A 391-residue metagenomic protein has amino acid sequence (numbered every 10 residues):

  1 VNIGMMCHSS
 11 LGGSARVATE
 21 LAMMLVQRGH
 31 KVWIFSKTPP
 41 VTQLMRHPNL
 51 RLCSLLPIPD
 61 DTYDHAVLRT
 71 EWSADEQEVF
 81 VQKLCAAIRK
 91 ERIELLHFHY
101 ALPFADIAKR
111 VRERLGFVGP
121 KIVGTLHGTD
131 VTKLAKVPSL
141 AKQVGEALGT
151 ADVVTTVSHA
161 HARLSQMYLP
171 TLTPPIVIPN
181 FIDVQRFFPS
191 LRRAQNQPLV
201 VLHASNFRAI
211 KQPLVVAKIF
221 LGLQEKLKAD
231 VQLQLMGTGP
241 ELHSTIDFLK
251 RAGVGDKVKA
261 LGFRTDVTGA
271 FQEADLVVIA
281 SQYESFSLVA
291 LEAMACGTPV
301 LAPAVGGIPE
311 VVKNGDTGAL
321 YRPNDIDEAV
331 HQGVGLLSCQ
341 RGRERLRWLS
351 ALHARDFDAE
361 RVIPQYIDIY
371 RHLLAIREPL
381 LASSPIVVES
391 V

Functional and structural regions predicted by a protein language model:
M5-G12, M23-E76: N-terminal strand-loop element at the rim of the active site of nucleotide-sugar-dependent glycosyltransferases
T155, R193-F220, Q234: Conserved donor-binding/catalytic core segment of Leloir-type glycosyltransferases
A160, F181: Carbohydrate-associated surface elements
I246-G262: Nucleotide-activated donor-binding/catalytic signature segment of Leloir-type glycosyltransferases, i.e., the conserved
F263, Q282: Aromatic "clamp/platform" in nucleotide-sugar-dependent glycosyltransferases that forms part of the donor/acceptor
P299-A302, V312: Short hydrophobic beta-strand element within catalytic cores of glycosyltransferases and related nucleotide-activated
N314-G315, A319-I326, G335-Q340: Conserved acidic donor-binding segment of nucleotide-sugar-dependent glycosyltransferases
E328, G335, G342-D356, Q365-D368: A short, well-ordered alpha-helix in the C-terminal region of glycosyltransferases
